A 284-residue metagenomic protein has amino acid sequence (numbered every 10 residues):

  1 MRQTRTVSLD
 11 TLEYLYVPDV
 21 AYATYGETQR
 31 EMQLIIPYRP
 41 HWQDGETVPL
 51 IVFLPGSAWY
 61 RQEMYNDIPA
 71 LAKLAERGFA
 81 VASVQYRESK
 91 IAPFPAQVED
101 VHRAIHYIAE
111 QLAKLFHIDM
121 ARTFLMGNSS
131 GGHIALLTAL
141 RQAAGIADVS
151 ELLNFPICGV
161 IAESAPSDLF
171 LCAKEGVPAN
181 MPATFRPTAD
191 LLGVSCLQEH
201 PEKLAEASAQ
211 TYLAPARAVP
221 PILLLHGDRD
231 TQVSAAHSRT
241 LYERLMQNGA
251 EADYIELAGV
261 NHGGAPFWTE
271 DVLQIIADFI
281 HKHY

Functional and structural regions predicted by a protein language model:
M1-Y284: Alpha/beta-hydrolase superfamily serine-hydrolase fold, recognizing
